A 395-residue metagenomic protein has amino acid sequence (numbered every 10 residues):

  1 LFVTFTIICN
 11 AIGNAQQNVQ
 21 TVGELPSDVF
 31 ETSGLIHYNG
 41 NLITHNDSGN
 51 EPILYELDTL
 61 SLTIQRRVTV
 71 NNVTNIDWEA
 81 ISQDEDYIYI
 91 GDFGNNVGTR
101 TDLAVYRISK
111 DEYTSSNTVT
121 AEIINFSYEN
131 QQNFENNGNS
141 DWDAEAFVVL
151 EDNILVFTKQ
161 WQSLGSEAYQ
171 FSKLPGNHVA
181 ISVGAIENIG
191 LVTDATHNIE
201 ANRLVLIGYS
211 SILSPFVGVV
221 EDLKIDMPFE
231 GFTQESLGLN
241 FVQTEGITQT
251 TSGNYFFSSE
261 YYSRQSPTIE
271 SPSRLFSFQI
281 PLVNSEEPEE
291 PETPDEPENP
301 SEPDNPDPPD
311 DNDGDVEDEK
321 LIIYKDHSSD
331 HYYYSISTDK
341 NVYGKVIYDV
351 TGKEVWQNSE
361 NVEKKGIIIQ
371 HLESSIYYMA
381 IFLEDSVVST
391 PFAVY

Functional and structural regions predicted by a protein language model:
L1-Q20, W356, S389: Bacterial Sec-dependent N-terminal signal peptides
F2-F5, L57, S116-T118, P291 (+2 more regions): A detector of low-complexity, intrinsically disordered, Ser/Thr/Gly/Pro/Ala-rich segments
F2-I12, P288-E319, Y332, Y343 (+1 more regions): N-terminal targeting leader peptides, primarily classical Sec-type signal peptides for secretion
I12-A15, I199-N202, I369, E373-S374: Short, surface-exposed loop and linker segments with low hydrophobicity and enrichment for Pro/Ser/Thr
Q16-P309: Sequence/structural signature of beta-propeller domains
N312-Y324, S328-Y395: C-terminal outer-membrane/trafficking sorting elements
